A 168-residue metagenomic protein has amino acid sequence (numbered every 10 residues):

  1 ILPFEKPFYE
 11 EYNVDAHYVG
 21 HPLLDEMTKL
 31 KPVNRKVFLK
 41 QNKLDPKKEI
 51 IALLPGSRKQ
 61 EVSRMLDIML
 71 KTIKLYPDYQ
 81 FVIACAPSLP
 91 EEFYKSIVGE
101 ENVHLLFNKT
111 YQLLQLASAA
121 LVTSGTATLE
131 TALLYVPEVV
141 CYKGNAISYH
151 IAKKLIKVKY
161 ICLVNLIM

Functional and structural regions predicted by a protein language model:
I1-M168: Nucleotide-activated sugar donor-binding and catalytic core shared by glycosyltransferases and related lipid-linked
